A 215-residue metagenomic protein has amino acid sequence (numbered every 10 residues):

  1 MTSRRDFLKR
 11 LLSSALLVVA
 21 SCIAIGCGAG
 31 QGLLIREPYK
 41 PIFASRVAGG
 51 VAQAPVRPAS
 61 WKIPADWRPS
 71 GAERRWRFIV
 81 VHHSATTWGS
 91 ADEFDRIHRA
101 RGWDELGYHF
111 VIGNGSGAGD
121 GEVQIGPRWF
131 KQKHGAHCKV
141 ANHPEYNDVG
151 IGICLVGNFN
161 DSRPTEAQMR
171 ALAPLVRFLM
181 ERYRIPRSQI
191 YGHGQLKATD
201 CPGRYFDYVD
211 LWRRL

Functional and structural regions predicted by a protein language model:
T2-L12, I23-W76, G115-G117, E122-W129 (+2 more regions): Basic/polar, cationic surfaces and motifs that engage anionic cell-wall and phosphate/carboxylate ligands
V19-A20: Hydrophobic membrane-insertion alpha-helices, especially the h-region of bacterial N-terminal signal peptides
A65-K131: Short, conserved "active-site rim" segments that organize catalytic pockets and cofactor/ligand binding
A91, G107, G135, G150-G157: Small-side-chain structural scaffolding
E93-R96, H137-V140, E166-Q168, Y205: Surface-exposed beta-strand edges and their flanking turn/coil or helix-capping segments
R128-V140: Short acidic (Asp/Glu) patches
